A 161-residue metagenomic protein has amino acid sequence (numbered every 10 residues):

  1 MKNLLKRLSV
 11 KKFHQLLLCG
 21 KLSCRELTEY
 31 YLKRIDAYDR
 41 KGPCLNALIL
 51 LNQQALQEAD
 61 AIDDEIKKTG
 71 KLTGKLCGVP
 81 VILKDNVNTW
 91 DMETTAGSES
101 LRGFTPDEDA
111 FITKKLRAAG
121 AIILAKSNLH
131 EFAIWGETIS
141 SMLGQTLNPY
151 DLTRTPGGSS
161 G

Functional and structural regions predicted by a protein language model:
M1-E58, D64: An N-terminal boundary/leader segment
S23-C24, T73, I123: Residue-level detector of short coil/turn "hinge" positions at structural boundaries
Y38, G70-L72, F111: Short, flexible, glycine/charge-rich loop motifs used to bind or transfer phosphoryl groups or to couple energy/partner
K41, L76-G161: Short glycine/serine-rich loop/turn segments
I62-P80: Immediate post-signal peptide segment of exported/extracytoplasmic ligand-binding proteins
